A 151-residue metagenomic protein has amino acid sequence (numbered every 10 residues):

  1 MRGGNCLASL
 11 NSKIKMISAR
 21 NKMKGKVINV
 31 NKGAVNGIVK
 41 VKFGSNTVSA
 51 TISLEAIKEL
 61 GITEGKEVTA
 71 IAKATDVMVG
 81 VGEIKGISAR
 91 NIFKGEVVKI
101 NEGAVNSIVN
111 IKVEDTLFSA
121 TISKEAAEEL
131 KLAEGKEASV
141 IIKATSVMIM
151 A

Functional and structural regions predicted by a protein language model:
M1-K24, N29, T47-S49, L54-K99 (+4 more regions): Glycine/charge-rich catalytic "coupling/switch" loops of P-loop NTPases
L7, N31-G33, K112: Intrinsic disorder/low-complexity detector
A34-K40, A104-N110: Short aromatic-glycine-enriched beta-strand elements
K42-G44, K112-E114: Short strand-coil-strand connectors
